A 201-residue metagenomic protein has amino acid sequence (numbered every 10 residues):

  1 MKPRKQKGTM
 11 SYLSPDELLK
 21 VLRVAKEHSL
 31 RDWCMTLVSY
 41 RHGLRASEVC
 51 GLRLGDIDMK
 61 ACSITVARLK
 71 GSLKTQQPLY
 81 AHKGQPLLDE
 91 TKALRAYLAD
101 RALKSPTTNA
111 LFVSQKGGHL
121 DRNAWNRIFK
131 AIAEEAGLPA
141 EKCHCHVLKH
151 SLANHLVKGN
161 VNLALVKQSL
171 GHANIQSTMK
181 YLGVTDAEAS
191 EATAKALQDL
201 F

Functional and structural regions predicted by a protein language model:
M1-F201: Conserved catalytic core of the tyrosine transesterase superfamily
